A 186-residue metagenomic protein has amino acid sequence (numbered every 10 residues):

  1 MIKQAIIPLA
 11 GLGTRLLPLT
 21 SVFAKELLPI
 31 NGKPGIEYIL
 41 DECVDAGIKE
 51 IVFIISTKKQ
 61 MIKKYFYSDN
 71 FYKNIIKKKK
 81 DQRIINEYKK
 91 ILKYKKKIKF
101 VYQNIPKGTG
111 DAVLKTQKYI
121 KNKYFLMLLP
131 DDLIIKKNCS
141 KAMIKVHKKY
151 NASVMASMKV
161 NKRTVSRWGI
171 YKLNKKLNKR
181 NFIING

Functional and structural regions predicted by a protein language model:
M1, G47-K49, K121, K149 (+1 more regions): Short loop/turn motifs at secondary-structure junctions
I2-K77, C139-K141, K145: N-terminal glycine-rich phosphate-binding loop and ensuing alpha1 helix
L12-R15, F23-E26, I62, K97 (+3 more regions): Glycine-rich, flexible loop/turn motifs
G35-Y38, D111-K115, G186: Well-ordered alpha-helical segments embedded in enzymatic catalytic cores
K64, Y72-I75, Q82-K175: Conserved beta-loop-beta/alpha segment of the NTase-like Rossmann-fold superfamily that binds/positions NTPs
N174-G186: A short, charged helix-loop
